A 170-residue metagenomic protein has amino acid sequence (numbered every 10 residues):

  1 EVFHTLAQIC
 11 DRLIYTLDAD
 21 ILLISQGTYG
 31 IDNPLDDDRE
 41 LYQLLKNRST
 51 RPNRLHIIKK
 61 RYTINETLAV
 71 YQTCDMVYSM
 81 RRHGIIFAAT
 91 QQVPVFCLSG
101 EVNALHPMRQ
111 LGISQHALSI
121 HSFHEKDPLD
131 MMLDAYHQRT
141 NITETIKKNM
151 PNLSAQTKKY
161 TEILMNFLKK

Functional and structural regions predicted by a protein language model:
E1-K170: Active-site anion-handling motifs in enzyme catalytic cores
